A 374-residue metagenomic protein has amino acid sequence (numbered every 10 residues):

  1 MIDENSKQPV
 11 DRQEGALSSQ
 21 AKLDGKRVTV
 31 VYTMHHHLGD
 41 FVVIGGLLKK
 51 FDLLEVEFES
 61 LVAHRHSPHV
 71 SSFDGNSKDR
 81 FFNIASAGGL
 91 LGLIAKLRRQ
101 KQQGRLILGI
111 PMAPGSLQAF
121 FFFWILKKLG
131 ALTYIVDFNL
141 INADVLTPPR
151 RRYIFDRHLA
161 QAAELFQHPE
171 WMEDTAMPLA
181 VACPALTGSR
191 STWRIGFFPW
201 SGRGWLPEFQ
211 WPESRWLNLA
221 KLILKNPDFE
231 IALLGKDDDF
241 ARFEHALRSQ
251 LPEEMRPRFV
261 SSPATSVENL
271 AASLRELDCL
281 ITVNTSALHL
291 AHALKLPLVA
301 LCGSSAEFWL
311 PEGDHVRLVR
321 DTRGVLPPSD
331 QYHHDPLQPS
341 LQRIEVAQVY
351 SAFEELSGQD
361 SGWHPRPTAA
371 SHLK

Functional and structural regions predicted by a protein language model:
M1-K374: Catalytic machinery of carbohydrate-active enzymes, primarily nucleotide-sugar-dependent glycosyltransferases
